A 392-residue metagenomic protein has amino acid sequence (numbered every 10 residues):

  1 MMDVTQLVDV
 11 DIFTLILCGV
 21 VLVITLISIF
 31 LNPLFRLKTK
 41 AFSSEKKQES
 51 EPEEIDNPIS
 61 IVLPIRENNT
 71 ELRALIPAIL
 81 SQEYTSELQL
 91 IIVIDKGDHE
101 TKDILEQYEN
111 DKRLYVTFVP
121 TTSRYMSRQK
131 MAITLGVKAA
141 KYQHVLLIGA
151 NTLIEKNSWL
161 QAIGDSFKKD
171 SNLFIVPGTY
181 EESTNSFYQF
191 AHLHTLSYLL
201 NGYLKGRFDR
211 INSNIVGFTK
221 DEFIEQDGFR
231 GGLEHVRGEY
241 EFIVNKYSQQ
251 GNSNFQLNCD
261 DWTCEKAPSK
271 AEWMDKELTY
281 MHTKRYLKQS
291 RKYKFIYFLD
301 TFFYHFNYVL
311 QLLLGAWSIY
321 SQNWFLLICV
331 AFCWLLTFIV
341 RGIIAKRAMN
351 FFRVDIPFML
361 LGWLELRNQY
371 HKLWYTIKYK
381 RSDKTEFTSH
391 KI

Functional and structural regions predicted by a protein language model:
M1-P52, A345: N-terminal membrane-anchoring/stem segments of glycan-assembly enzymes
P77-E87: Short, acidic, metal-binding catalytic loop of nucleotide-sugar glycosyltransferases
I94-I104, P120-T121, T152-L153: A conserved acidic beta->alpha catalytic loop
F118-S123, R128, A132, I163-R230 (+2 more regions): Long helical/loop segments within the catalytic core of UDP-sugar-dependent glycosyltransferases, especially the large
V145: Short aromatic/hydrophobic "clamp" motif used to bind/position activated sugar donors
A150-D165: Acidic donor-binding/catalytic loop of UDP-sugar-dependent glycosyltransferases, especially processive GT2
F174-T195, R230-I296: Catalytic donor/gating beta->alpha subdomain of glycosyltransferases that bind UDP-sugars
F303-K384: Membrane-embedded multi-pass helical conduit in multi-pass membrane proteins, especially envelope-biosynthetic
